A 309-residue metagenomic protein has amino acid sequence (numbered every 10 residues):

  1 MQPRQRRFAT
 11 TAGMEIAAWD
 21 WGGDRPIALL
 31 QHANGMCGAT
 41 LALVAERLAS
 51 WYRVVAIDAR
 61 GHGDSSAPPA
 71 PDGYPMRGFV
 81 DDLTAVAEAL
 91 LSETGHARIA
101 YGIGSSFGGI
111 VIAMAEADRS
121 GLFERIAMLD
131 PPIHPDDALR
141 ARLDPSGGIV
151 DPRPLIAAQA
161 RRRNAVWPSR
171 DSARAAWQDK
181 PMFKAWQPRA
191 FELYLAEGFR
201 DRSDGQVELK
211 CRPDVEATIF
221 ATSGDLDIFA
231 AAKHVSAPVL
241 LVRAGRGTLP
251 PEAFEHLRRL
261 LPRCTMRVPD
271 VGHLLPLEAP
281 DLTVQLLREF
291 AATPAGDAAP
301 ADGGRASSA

Functional and structural regions predicted by a protein language model:
M1-L29, A49-Y52, S92-H96, I133 (+2 more regions): Alpha/beta-hydrolase fold catalytic core
T11, A59-I103, R142-D144, Q285: Active-site loop/oxyanion-hole signature of alpha/beta-hydrolase fold enzymes
A17-P69: Conserved HGGG/HGGXW glycine-rich cap/lid loop of the alpha/beta-hydrolase fold
R98-L143: Conserved hydrolase catalytic core segment
A138-Q206, F220: Helix-rich cap/lid subdomain of alpha/beta-hydrolase
R189, G198-R259: Conserved serine/cysteine hydrolase catalytic core
L260-H273: Catalytic histidine neighborhood in serine/cysteine hydrolases with alpha/beta-hydrolase-type architecture
V271-V284: Catalytic histidine-centered segment of alpha/beta-hydrolase-like enzymes
